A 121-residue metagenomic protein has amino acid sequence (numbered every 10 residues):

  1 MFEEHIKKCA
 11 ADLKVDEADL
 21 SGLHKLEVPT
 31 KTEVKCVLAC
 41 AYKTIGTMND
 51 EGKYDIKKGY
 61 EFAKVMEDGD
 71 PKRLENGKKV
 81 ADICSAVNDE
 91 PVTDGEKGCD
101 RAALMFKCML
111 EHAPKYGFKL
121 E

Functional and structural regions predicted by a protein language model:
M1-E121: Mature extracellular/luminal domains of secreted and GPI-anchored eukaryotic proteins, especially small
